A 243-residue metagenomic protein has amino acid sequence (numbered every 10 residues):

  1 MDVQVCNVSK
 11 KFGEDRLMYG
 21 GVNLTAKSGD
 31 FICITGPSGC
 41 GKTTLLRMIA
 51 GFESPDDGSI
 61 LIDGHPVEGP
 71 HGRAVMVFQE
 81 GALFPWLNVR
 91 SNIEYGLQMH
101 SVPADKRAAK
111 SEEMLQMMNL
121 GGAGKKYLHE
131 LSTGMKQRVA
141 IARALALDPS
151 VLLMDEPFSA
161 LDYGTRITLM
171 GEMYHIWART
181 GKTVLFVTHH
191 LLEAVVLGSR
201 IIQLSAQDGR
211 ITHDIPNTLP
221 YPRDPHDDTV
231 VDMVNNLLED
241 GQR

Functional and structural regions predicted by a protein language model:
T35-P37: The feature captures the beta-strand-to-loop junction immediately N-terminal to the Walker
A50: Helix-to-loop junction immediately C-terminal to a conserved catalytic motif
V77, I141: Hydrophobic anchor residue at the start of the ABC signature
L87-E94: Short coil-to-helix segment of the ABC ATPase nucleotide-binding domain corresponding to the Q-loop/switch region
Q98, D105-A123, H175: Conserved ABC ATPase "signature" region
Y127-L131, M135: Conserved ABC ATPase signature
A146-S150: A short, proline-enriched helix->beta-strand linker immediately N-terminal to the Walker B motif in ABC-type P-loop
